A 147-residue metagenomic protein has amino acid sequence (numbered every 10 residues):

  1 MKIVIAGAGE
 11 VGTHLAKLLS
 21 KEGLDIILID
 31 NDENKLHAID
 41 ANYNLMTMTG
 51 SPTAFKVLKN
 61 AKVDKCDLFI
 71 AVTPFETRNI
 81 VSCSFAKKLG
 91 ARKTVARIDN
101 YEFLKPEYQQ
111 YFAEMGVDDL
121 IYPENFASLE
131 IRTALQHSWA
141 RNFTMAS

Functional and structural regions predicted by a protein language model:
M1-S147: Cytosolic regulatory regions of ion transport systems
